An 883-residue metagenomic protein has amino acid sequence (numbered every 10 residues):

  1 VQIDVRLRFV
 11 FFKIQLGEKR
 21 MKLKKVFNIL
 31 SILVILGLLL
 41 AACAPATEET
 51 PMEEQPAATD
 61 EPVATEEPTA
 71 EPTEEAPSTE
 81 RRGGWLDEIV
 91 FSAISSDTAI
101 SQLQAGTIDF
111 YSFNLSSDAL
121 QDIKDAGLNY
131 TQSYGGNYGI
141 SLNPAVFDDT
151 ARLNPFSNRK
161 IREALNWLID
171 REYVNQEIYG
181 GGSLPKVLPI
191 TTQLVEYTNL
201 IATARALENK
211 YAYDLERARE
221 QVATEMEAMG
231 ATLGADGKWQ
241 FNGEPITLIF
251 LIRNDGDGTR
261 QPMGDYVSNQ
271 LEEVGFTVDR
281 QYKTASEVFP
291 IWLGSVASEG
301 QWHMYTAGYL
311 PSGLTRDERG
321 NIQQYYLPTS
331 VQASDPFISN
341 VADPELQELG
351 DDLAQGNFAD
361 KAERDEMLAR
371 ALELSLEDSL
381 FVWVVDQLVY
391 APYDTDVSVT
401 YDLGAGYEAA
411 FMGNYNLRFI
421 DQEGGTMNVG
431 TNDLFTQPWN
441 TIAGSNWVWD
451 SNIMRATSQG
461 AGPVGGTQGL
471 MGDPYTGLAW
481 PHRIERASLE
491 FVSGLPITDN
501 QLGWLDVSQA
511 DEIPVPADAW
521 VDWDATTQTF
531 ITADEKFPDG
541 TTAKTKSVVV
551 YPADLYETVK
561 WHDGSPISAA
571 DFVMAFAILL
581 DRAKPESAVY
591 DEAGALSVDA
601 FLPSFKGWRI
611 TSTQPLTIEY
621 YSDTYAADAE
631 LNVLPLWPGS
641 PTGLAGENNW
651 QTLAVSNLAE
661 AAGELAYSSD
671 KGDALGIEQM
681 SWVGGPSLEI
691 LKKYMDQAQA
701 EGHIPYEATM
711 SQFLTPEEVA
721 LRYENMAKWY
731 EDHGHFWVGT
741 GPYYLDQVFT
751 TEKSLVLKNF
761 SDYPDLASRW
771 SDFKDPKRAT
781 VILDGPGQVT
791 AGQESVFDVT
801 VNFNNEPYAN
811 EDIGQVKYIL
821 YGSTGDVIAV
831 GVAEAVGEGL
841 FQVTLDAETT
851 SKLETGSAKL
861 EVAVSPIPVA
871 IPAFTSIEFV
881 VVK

Functional and structural regions predicted by a protein language model:
F9-L16, L128-F147, E287-A354, I442-A443 (+3 more regions): Acidic-aromatic pocket-rim loops
I35-L38, A42-E80: Ser/Thr-rich, Proline-interspersed low-complexity disordered segments
E74, S157-E273, E345-E348, R370 (+8 more regions): Append "and occasionally in soluble cytosolic enzymes with long acidic Gly/Pro-rich linkers
P77-T79, V90-D148, E172, Q176-I178 (+10 more regions): Extracellular/periplasmic solute-recognition and catalytic clefts
G135-A164, L168, E177-I178, P336-P344 (+5 more regions): A bilobed periplasmic-binding-protein/Venus flytrap-type ligand-binding module shared by bacterial periplasmic
R162-E163, W167, N175-I178, Y211-L215 (+12 more regions): Extracytoplasmic/peripheral linker and loop segments enriched in polar/acidic and small residues with frequent Thr/Pro
Y325-Y326, A391-Q437, S445-W449, I453 (+6 more regions): Long beta-strand-rich cores associated with HINT superfamily self-processing modules
V550-P552, K560, P566, V573 (+7 more regions): Surface-exposed binding/hinge segments that line and control ligand-binding clefts or catalytic entry sites
